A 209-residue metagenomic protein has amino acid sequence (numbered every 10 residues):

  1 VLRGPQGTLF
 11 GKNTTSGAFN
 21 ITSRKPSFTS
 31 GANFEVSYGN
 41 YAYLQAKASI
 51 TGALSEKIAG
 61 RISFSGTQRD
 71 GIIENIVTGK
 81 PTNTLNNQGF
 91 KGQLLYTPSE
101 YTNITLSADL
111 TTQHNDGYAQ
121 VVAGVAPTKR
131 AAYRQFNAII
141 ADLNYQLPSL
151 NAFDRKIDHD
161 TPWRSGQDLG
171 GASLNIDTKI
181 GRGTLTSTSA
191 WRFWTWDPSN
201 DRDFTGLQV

Functional and structural regions predicted by a protein language model:
V1-R3, T22: Short acidic/polar hinge/loop motifs at secondary-structure boundaries that mediate gating or recognition
R3, S65, D109: Active-site-proximal beta-strand/loop segments in catalytic clefts of secreted hydrolases
Q6, P26, R192-T195: Short, glycine/serine-rich, charged loops/turns that create anion-binding and catalytic segments at active sites
Q6-T8, A59, L106, P162-W163: Intrinsically disordered, low-complexity segments enriched in polar/charged residues with Gly/Pro, especially when
T8-F90, P98-T102, D168-G170, G181-L185: Outer-membrane beta-barrel translocator/receptor signature
G79, L85-V209: Outer-membrane beta-barrel domain signature, strongest for Gram-negative TonB-dependent receptors and also present
